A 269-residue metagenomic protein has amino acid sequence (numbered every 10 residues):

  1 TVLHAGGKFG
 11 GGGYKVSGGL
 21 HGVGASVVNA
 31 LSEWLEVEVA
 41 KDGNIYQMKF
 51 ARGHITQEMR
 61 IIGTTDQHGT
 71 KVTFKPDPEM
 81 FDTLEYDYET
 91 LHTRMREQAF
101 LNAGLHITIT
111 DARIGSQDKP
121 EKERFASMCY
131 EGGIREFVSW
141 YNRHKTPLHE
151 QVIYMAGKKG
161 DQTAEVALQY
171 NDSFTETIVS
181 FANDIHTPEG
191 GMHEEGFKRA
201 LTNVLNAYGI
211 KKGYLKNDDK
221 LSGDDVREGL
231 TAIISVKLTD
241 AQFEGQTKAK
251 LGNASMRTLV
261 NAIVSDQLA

Functional and structural regions predicted by a protein language model:
V2: Mobile ATP-lid/nucleotide-binding loop of the nucleotide-binding subdomain
A5-G132, E136, W140: GHKL-type ATPase core
K15, F81, I185-M192, M256: Flexible beta-alpha connector loops of hexameric P-loop NTPases
T73-K75, V179, A262: Surface-exposed beta-strand-to-loop junctions that form interaction patches on eukaryotic regulatory domains
D87-L91, H193-E194, M256, V260: Hydrophobic (often cysteine-bearing) scaffold residues that line and stabilize catalytic clefts of nucleotide/cofactor
E89, R96-Q98, G104-Q246: GHKL/Histidine-kinase-like ATPase module
A99, A254-A269: Flexible helix-coil linker/hinge segments at domain or subdomain boundaries
A241-R257: Short, low-complexity, polybasic intrinsically disordered segments
